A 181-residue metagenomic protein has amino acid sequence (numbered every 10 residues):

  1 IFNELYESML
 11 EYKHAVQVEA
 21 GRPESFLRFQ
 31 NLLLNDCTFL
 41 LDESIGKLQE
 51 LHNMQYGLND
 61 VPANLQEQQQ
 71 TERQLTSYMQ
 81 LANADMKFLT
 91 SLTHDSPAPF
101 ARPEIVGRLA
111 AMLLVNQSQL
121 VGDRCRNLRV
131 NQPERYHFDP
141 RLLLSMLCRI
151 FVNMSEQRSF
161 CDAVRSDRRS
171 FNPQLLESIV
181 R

Functional and structural regions predicted by a protein language model:
I1-R181: Extended alpha-helical scaffold regions
